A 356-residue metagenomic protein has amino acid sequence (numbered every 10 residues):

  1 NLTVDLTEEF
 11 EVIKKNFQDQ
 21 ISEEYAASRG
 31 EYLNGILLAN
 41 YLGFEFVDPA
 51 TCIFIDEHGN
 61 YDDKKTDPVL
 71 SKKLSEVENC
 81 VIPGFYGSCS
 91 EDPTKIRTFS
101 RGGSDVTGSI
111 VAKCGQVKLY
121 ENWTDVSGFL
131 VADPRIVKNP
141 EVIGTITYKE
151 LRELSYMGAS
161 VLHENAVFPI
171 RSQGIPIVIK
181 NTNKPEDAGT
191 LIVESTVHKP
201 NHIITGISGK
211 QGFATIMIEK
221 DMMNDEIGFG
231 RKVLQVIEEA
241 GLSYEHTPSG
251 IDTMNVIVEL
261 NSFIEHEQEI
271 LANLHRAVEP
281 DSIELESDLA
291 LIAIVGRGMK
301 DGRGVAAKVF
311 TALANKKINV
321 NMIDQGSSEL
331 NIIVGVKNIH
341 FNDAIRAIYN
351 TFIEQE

Functional and structural regions predicted by a protein language model:
N1-L162, V167, E259, G335-K337: Nucleotide/pyrophosphate-binding catalytic subdomain
F44, V117, I175, L242 (+1 more regions): Short glycine/serine/threonine/alanine-rich loop segments
P49-C52, F85-Y86, T124-G128, P134-R135 (+5 more regions): Short, ordered loop/turn segments at secondary-structure junctions
L119-W123, I177-I179, E245: Short hydrophobic alpha-helical runs that function as membrane-insertion/retention elements
L130, I179-T196: Terminal amphipathic helices with adjacent charged low-complexity linkers/tails
H163, G174-N181: Acidic/polar loop patches that form or flank catalytic/metal-binding clefts of enzymes that bind anionic ligands
A188-E356: A conserved regulatory-domain signal marking ACT and ACT-like small-molecule sensing domains and adjacent regulatory
